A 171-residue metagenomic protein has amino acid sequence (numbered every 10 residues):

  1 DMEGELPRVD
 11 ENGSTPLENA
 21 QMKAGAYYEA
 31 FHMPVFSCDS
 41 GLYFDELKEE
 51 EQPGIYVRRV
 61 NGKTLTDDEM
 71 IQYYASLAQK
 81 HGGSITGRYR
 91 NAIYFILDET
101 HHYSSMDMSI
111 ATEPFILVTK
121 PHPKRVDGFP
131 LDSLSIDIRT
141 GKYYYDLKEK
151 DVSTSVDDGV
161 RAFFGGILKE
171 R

Functional and structural regions predicted by a protein language model:
M2-R171: Anionic-ligand binding patches
